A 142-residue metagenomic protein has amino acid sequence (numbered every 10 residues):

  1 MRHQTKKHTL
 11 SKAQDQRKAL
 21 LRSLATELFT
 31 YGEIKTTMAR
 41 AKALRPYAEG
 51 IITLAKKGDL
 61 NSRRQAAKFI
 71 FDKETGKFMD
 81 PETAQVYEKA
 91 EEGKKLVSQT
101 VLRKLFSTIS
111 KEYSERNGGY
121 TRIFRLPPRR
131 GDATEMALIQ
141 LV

Functional and structural regions predicted by a protein language model:
R2-T9, L24-V142: Structured, basic alpha/beta domains of bacterial-type, RNA-associated proteins
K12-Q16: Short alpha-helix boundary/capping segments
L20: Basic, ligand-binding patches in group-transfer machinery, especially extracytoplasmic/periplasmic segments
